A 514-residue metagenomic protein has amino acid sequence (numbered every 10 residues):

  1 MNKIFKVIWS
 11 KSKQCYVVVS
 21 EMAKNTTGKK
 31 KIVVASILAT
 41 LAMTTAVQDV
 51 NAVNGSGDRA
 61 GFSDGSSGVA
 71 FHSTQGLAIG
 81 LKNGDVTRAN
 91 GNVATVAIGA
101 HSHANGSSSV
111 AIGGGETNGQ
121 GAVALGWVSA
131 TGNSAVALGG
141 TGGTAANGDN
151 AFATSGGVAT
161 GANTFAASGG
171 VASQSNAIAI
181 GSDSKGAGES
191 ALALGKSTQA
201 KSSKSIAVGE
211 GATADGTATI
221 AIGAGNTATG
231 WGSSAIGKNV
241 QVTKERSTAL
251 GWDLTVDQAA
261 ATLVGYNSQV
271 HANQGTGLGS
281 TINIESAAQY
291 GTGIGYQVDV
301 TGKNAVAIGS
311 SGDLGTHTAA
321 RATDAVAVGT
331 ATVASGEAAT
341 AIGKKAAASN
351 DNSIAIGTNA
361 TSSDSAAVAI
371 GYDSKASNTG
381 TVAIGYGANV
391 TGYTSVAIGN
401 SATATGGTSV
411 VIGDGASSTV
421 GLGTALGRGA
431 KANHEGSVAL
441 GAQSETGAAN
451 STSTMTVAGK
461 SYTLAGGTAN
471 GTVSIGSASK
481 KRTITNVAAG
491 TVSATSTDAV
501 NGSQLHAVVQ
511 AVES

Functional and structural regions predicted by a protein language model:
I4-K13, V17-K24, G28-L41, A46-T497 (+1 more regions): Glycine- and small/polar-enriched repetitive beta-structure motifs of secreted/surface proteins
